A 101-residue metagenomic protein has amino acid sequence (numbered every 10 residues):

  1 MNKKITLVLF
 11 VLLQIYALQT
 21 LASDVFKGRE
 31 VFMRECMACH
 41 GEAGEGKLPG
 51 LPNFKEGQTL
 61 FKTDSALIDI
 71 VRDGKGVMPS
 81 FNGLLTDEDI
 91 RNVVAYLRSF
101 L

Functional and structural regions predicted by a protein language model:
M1-D24, I70, L97-L101: Post-cleavage N-terminal segment of exported redox proteins
L12, Q19, Q58, F81-L84: Short N-terminal micro-motifs specific to bacterial/archaeal maturation and metal-cluster initiation sites
D24, F32-A38, A43, G74-V77 (+1 more regions): Short pre-active-site segment immediately N-terminal to redox-active cysteine/selenocysteine motifs in thiol-based
V25, R29, G41, E45-I70: Gly/Gly-Pro-rich "capping" loops immediately C-terminal to redox-active cysteine motifs in periplasmic/lumenal
K47-K55, I70-L101: Axial heme c-ligation environment in periplasmic c-type cytochrome domains
